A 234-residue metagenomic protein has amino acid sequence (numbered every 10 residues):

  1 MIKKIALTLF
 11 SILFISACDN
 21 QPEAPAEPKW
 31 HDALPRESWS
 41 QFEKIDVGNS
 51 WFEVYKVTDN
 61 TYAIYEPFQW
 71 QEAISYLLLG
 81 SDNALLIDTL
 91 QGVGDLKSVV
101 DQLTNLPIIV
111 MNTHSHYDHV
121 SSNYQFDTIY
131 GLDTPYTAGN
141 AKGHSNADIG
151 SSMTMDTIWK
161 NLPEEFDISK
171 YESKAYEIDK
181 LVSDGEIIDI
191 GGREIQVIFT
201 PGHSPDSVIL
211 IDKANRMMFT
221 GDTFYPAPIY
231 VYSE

Functional and structural regions predicted by a protein language model:
K3-T8: Sec-dependent signal peptide recognition, specifically the positively charged N-region followed immediately by
I12-L13, V231: Repetitive helical segments and hydrophobic/amphipathic motifs
S16-A17: C-terminal motif of bacterial Sec signal peptides marking the signal peptidase cleavage site
P22-V47: N-terminal low-complexity, Pro/Thr/Ser-rich intrinsically disordered segments that act as propeptides or flexible
G48-Q102, I209-T223: Conserved beta-strand hairpin/beta-sheet module of binuclear metal-dependent hydrolase folds, prominently
T58-A63, G185, R193-Q196: Short, hydrophobic/aromatic-rich segments at coil-to-beta transitions
A84, Q91-G92, K180, I187 (+1 more regions): Metallo-beta-lactamase
V93-D189, P226: Active-site HxH/HxHxD metal-binding segment of metal-dependent hydrolases
